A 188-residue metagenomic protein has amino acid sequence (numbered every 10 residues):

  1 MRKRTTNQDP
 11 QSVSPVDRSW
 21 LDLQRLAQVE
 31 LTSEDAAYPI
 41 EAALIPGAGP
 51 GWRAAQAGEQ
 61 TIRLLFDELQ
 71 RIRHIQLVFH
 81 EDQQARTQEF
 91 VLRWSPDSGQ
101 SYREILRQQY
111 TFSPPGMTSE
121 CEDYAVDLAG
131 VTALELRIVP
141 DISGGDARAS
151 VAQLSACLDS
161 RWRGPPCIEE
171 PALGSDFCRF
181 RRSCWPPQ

Functional and structural regions predicted by a protein language model:
M1-D67, D82-Q84, W162-Q188: Disordered, acidic Ser/Thr/Pro-rich linker "stalks" and the adjacent N-terminal cap of the next globular domain
T32, R93-D97, C157: Predominantly extracellular/luminal cell-surface or secreted proteins
T61-F66, I72-V78, C121-D159: Hydrophobic/aromatic beta-strand segments within beta-rich folds
R73, Q84-R86, S101, G145 (+1 more regions): Intrinsically disordered, low-complexity acidic/polar segments
L77-V78, F90-V91, I105-R107, A149-S150 (+1 more regions): Short coil/turn segments at secondary-structure boundaries
A85-G99: Short, surface-exposed beta-strand/strand-loop-strand elements in extracellular ectodomains
P96-Q100, I142, S160-W162: Solvent-exposed strand-loop boundary residues in beta-sheet-rich modules
Y102-V126: Extracellular carbohydrate recognition and processing domains and analogous Trp-centered ligand-binding platforms
